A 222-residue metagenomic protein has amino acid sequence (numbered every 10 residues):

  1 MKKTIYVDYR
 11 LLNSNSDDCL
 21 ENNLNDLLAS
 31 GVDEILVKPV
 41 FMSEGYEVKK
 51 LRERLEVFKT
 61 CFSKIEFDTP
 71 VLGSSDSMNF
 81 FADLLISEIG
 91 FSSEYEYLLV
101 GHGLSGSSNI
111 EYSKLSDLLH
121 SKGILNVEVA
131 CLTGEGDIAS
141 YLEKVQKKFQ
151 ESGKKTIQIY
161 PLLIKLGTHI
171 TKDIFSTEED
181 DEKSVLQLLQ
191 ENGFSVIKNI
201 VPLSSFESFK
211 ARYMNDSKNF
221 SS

Functional and structural regions predicted by a protein language model:
M1-S222: Active-site-proximal alpha-helix that buttresses catalytic centers in soluble enzyme cores
